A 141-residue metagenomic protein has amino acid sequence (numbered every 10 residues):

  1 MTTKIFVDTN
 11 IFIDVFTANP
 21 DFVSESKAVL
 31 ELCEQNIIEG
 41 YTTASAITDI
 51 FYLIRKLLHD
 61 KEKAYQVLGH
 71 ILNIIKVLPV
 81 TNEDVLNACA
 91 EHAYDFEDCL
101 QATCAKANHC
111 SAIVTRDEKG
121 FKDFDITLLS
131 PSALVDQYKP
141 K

Functional and structural regions predicted by a protein language model:
M1-K4, A28, I74, T103 (+1 more regions): Acidic, PIN/NYN-like endoribonuclease modules and their adjacent C-terminal/linker elements
M1-T42, K56-E62, D123, V135-K141: Short, well-structured N-terminal submotif of metal-dependent ribonuclease cores
K4, K27-Y41, S45-H92, C99 (+1 more regions): PIN-domain endoribonuclease scaffold, especially VapC-family toxins
D8, D98, D117: Acidic active-site catalytic centers that drive phospho-/nucleotidyl reactions and related ester hydrolyses
N10-I11, S45, E83, K119 (+1 more regions): Alpha-helix/helix-capping structural signal
